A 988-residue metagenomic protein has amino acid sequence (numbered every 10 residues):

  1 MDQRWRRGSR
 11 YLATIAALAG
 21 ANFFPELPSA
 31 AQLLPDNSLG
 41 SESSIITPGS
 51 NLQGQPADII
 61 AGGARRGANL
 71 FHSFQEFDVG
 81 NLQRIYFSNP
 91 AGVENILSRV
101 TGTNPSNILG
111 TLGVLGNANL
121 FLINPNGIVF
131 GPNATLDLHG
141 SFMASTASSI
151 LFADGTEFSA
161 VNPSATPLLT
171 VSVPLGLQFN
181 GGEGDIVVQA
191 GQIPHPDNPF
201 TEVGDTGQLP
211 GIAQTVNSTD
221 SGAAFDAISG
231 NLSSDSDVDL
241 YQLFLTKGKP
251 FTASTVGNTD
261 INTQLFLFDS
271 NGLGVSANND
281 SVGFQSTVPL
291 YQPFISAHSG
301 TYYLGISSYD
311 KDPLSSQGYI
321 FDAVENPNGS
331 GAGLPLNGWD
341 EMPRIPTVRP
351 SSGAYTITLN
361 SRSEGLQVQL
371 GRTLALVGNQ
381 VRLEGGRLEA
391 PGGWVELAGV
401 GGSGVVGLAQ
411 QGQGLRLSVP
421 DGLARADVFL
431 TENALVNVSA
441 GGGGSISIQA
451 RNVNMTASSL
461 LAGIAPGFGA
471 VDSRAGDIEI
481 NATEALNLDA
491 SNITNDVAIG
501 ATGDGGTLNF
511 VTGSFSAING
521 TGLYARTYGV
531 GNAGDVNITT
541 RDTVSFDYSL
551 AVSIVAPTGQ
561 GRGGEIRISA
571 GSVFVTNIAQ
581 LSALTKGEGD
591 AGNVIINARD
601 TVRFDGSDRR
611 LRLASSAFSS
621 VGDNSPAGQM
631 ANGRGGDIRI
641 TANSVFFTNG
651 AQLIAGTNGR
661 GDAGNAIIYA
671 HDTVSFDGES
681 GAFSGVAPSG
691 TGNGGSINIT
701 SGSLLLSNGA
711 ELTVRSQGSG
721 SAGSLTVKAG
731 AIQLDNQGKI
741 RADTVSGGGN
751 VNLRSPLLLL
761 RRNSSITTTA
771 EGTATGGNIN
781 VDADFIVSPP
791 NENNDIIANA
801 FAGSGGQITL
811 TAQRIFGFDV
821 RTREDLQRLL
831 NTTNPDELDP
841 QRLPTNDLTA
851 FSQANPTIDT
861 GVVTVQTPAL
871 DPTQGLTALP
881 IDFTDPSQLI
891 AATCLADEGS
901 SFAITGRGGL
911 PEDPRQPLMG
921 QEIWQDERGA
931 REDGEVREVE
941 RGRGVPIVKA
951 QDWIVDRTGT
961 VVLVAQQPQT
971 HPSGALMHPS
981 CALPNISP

Functional and structural regions predicted by a protein language model:
D2-E202, S361-P988: Extracellular and secretory-pathway beta-repeat/beta-biased strand scaffolds
A31-Q32, Q208, D239: Boundary of Sec targeting at the N-terminus
F200-A224: Predominantly extracellular/luminal regions of secreted and cell-surface proteins, especially disulfide-bonded
P210-I212, V216-N217, I228-S236, L359: Secreted peptidase-domain scaffold signal
D226-G338, P350-S352, A802: Acidic, Ser/Thr/Pro-rich low-complexity intrinsically disordered segments
F244, S254-V256, F266, G305-S307 (+5 more regions): Residue-level recognition of well-ordered beta-strand positions that form the cores of beta-sheet-rich folds across
F294, S307-Y309, T356-S363, V865-P868: Short beta-strand-to-coil "C-cap" segments at the C-terminal boundary of structured domains/repeats, marking
P343-R362, P979: A recurrent domain-boundary module in secreted/ectodomain proteins
